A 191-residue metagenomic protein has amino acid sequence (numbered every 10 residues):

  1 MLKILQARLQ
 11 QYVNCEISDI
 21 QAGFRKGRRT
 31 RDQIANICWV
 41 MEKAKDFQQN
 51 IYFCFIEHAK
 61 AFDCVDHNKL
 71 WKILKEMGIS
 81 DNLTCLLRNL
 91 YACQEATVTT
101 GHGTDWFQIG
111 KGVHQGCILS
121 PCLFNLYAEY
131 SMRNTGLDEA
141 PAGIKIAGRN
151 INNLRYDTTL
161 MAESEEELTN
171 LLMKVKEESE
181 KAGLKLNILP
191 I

Functional and structural regions predicted by a protein language model:
M1-I191: Nucleotidyl polymerases of mobile genetic elements and RNA viruses
